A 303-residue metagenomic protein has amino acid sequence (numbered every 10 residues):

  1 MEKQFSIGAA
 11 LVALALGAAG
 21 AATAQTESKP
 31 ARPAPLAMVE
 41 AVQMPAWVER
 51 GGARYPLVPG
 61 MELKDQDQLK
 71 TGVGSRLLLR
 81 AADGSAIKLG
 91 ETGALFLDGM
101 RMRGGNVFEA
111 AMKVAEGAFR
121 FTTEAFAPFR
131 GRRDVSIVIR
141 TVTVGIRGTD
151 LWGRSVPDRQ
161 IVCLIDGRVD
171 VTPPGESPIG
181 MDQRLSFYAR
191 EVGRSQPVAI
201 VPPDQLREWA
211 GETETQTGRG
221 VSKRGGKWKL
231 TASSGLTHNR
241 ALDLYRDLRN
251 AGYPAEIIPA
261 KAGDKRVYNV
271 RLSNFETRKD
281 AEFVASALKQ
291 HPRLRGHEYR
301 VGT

Functional and structural regions predicted by a protein language model:
M1-A10: Bacterial N-terminal signal peptides that target proteins for export
A9-A18: Bacterial N-terminal signal peptides
A24-G74, A81-R168, P174-L185, A189-G225: Flexible, surface-exposed loop/linker segments and immediately adjacent secondary-structure boundaries
Q25, L236-T303: Extracytoplasmic
Q68, R76, V267-N269: Short, conserved beta-strand segments of beta-strand-rich sandwich/propeller modules, principally
L78, W152, K229-T231, N269-R271: Short aromatic/hydrophobic contact patches that present stacked aromatics for nucleic-acid/ligand binding
G220-K229, D264-V267: Short, low-complexity disordered segments enriched in Ser/Pro/Gly and basic
G225-R240: Short, solvent-exposed beta-strand/turn patches at coil↔beta or beta↔helix junctions that act as interaction loops
